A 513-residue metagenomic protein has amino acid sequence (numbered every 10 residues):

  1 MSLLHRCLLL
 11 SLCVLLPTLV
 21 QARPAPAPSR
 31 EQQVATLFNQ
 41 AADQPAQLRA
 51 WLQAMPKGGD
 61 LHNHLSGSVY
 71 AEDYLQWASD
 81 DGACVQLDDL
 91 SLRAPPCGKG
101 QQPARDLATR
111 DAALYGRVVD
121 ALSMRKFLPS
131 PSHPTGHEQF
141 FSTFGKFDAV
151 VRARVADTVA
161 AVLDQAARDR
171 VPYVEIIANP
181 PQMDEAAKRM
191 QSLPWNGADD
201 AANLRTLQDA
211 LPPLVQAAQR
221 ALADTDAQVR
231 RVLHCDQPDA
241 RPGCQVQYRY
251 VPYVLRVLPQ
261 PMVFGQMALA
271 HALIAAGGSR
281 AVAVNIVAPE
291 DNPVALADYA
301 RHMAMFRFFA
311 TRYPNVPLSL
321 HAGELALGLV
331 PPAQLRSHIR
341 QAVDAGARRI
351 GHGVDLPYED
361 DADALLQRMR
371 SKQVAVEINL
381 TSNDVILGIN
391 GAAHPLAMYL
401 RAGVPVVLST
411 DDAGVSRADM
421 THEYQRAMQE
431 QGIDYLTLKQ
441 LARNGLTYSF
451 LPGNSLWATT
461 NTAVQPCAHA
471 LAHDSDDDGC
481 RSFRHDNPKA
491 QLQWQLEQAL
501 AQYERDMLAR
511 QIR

Functional and structural regions predicted by a protein language model:
M1-R6: Positively charged n-region of N-terminal signal peptides that target proteins for export
C7-T18: Bacterial N-terminal signal peptides
R23-D344, R348-R513: Metal-cofactor-binding active-site regions of metalloenzymes
